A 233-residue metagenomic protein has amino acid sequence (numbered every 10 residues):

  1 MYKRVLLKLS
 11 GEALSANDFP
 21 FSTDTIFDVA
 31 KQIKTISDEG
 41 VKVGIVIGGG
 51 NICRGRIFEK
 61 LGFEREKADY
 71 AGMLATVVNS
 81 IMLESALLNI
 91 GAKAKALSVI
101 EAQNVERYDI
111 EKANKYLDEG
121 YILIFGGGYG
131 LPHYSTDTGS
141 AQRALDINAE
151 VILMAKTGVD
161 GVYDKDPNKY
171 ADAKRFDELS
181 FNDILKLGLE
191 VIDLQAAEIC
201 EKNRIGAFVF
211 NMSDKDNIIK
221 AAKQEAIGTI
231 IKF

Functional and structural regions predicted by a protein language model:
M1-F233: C-terminal catalytic "cap/lid" subdomain
